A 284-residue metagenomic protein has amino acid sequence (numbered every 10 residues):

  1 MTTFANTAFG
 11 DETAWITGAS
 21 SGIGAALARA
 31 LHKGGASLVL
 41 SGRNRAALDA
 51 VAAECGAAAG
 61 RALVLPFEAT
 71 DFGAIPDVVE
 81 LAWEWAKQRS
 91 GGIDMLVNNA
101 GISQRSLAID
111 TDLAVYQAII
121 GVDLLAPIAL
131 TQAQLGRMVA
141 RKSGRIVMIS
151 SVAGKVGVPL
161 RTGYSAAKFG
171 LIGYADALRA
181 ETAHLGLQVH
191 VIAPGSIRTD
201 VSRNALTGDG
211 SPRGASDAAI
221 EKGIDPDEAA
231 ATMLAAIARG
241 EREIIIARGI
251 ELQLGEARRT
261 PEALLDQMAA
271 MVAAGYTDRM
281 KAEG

Functional and structural regions predicted by a protein language model:
S20-S21: Conserved glycine-rich cofactor-binding loop
P66-V78, L113: The beta1-alpha1 cofactor-binding region of Rossmann-like NAD(H)/NADP(H)-dependent oxidoreductases
L107-A108, D112-A118: Substrate-binding pocket helix/loop in short-chain dehydrogenase/reductase
T131, A167: Active-site helix of classical SDR
S151: Residue(s) in the substrate-gating loop at a strand-loop-helix junction that position the organic substrate next
H184-G249: SDR active-site lid
I220-G223, D227-G284: C-terminal tail/cap regions
